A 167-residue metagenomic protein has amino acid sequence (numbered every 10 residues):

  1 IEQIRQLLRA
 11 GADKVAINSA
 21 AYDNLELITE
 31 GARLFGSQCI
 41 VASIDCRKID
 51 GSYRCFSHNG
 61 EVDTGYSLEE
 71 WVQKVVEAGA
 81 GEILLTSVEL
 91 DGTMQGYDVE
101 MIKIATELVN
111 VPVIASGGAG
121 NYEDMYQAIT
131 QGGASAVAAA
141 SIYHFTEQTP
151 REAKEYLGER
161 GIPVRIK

Functional and structural regions predicted by a protein language model:
I1-G11, E100-V137: Catalytic cores of alpha/beta
E2-L85, E89-L90: Conserved anion-binding
Q6-R9, E30-A32, C55-H58, Y97-E100 (+2 more regions): Short, glycine/charged-enriched secondary-structure capping and boundary segments
I17-A20, T86, D91-M94, I114-G118 (+1 more regions): Glycine- and other small-residue-rich loops at beta-strand/loop junctions that grip anionic moieties
L27-C46, M94-G120, R160-I162: Alpha-helix-loop-beta-strand connector modules within alpha/beta enzyme cores
I28-F35, Y126-K167: C-terminal helical cap(s) of enzyme catalytic domains, especially alpha/beta-barrels
Q73-P112, Q127: Internal alpha/beta core interface subdomains
